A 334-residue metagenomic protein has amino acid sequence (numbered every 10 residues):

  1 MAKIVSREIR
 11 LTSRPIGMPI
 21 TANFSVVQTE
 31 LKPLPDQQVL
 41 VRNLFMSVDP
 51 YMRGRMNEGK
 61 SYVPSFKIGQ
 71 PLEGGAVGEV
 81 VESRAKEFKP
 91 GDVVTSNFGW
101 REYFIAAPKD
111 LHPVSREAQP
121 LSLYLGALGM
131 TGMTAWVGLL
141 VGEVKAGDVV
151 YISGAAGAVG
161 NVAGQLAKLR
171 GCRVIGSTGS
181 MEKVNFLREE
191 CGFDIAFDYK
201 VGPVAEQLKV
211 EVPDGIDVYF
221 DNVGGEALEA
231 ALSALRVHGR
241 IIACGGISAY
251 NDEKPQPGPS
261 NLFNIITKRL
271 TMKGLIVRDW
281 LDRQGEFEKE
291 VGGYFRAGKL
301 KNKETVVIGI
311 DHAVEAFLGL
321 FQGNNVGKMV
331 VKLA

Functional and structural regions predicted by a protein language model:
A2-I4, R278-A334: C-terminal hydrophobic helical "lid"/dimerization subdomain of Rossmann-like NAD(P)H-dependent oxidoreductases
E30-V48, M56-W100: Glycine-rich beta-strand-centered segment in the early N-terminal region that forms part of a ligand/cofactor-binding
E87-F88, V144, L235: Short, well-ordered loop/turn sites that connect or cap secondary structure elements
N97-D110, R283: A structural motif shared across PLP-dependent enzymes of the aminotransferase-like
E117-L121, E143-V149, P213-G215: Short helix-loop-beta connector
L125-G202: Mid-domain Rossmann-like dinucleotide-binding core that forms the NAD(H)/NADP(H) cofactor-binding site
P203-D214: Short amphipathic alpha-helix with an adjacent loop that forms part of the alpha/beta core around
E226-L300, A334: Glycine-rich phosphate-binding loop and adjacent beta-alpha segment of Rossmann(oid) nucleotide-cofactor-binding
